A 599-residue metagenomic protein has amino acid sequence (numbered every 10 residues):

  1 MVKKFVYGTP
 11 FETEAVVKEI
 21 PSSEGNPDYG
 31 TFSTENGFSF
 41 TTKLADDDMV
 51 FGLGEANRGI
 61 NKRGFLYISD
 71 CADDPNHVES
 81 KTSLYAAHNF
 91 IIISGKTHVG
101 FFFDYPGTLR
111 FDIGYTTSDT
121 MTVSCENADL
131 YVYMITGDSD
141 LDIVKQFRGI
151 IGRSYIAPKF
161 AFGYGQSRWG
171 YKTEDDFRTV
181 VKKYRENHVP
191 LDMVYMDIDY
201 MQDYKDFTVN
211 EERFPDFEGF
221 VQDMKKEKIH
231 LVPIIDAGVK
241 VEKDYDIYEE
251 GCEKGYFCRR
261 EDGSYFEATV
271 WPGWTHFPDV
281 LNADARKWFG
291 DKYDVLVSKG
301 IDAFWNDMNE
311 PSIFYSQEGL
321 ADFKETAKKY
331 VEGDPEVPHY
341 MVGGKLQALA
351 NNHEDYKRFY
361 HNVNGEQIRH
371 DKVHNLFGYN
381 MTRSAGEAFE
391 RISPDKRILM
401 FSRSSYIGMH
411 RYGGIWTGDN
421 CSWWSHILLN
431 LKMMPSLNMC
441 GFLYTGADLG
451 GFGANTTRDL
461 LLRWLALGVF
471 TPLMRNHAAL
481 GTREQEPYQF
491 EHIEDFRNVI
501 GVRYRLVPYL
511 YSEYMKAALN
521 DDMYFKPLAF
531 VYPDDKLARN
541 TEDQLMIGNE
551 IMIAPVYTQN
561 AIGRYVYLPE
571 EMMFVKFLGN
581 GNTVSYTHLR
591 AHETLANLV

Functional and structural regions predicted by a protein language model:
M1-A161, R168-G170, E174, V181-E186 (+6 more regions): Catalytic and substrate-binding clefts that recognize carbohydrates or anionic sugar/phosphate headgroups
T42, S94, F102-Y105, I113 (+11 more regions): Glycine-rich, histidine-containing beta strand-loop boundary motifs that form or position
A72, S405, P487, H492-M552: Glycan-recognition and catalytic regions of carbohydrate-active enzymes
Y85-N89, K96-H98, P106, D129 (+8 more regions): Extracellular structured ligand-interaction cores
T173-K183, R286, G290-Y293: Short, acidic/polar
P190-F496, V531-Y532: Aromatic- and carboxylate-enriched substrate-binding clefts and catalytic-loop regions of carbohydrate-active enzymes
K536-Y586, V599: Segments forming glycine/polar-rich beta-alpha architectures that bind adenosine-containing cofactors
T587-T594: Conserved small/polar residues in nucleotide/adenosyl-binding loops
